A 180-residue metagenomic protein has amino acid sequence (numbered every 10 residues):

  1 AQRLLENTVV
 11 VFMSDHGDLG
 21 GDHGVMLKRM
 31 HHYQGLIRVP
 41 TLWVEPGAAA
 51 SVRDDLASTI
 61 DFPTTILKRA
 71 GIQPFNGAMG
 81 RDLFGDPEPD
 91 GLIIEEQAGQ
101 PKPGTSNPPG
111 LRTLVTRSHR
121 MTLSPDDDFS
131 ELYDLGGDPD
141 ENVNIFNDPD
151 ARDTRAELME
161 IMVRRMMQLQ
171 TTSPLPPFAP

Functional and structural regions predicted by a protein language model:
A1-A48, S58, P101-P103: Histidine-centered active-site microenvironments of extracellular/periplasmic hydrolases and transferases
H16, L27-M30, Q34, F84 (+3 more regions): Alpha-helix termini
H16-D22, V44, I60-P63, K68-L135 (+2 more regions): C-terminal cap/loop subdomain of S1 sulfatases and analogous C-terminal strand-loop tails that border
K28, G47-A57, A70-P74, N142-A151: Active-site rim elements
L36-I37, A57, D61, A78 (+1 more regions): A general alpha-helical scaffold signature found inside nucleotide-binding enzyme cores
L67, I145-P180: Long, internal low-complexity/basic segments
